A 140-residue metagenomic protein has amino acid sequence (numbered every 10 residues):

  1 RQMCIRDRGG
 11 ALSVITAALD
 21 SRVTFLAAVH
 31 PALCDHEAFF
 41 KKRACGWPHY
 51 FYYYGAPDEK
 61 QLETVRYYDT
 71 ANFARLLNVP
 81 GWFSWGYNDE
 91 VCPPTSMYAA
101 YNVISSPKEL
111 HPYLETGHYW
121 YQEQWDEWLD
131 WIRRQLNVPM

Functional and structural regions predicted by a protein language model:
R1-C4: Short, small-residue-biased leader/transition segments that mark boundaries at the very start of proteins
R6-A11: Active-site loop->helix "elbow" adjoining a glycine-rich segment at hydrolase catalytic centers
I15-K60, P112, W120-E123: Hydrolase active-site cap/lid region
D58-F73: Active-site nucleophile elbow and catalytic-triad environment of alpha/beta-hydrolase enzymes
L77, F83-W85: Short beta-strand/loop motif that positions the catalytic acidic residue of the alpha/beta-hydrolase fold
V79, P93-N102: Short alpha-helix in the alpha/beta-hydrolase fold that links the catalytic acid
Y87-C92, Y119: Acidic catalytic loop of the alpha/beta-hydrolase fold
Y98-M140: C-terminal catalytic histidine-bearing segment of alpha/beta-hydrolase fold enzymes
